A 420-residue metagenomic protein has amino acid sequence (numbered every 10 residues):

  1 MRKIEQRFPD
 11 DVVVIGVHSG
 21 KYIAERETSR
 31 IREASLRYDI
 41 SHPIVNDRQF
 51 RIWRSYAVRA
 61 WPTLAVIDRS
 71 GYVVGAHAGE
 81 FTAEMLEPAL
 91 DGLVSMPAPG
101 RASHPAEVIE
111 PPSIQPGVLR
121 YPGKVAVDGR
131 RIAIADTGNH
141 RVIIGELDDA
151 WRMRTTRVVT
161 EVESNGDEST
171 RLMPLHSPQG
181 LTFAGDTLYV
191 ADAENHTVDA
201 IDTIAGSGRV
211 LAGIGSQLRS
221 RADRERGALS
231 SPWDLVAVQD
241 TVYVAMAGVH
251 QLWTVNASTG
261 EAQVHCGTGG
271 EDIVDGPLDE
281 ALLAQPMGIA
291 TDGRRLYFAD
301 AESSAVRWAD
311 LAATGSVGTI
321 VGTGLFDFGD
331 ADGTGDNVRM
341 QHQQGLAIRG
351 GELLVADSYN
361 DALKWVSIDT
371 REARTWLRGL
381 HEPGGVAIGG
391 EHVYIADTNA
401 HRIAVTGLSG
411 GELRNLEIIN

Functional and structural regions predicted by a protein language model:
M1-R37, R48-I52: Structural microenvironment flanking redox-active thiols in thiol-disulfide oxidoreductases
I31-I67: Short, internal strand/loop/helix patches that form the active-site neighborhood or redox-interaction surface
D68-K124: Thiol-/selenol-based redox modules, centered on thioredoxin-like and closely related oxidoreductase domains
S103-G123, D148-Q179, S207-W233, E261-Q285 (+5 more regions): Gly/Pro-rich loop segments of beta-rich domains
S113-I143: Beta-strand-rich domains and repeat architectures in extracellular enzymes and scaffolds, especially beta-propellers
K124-V127, G180-T182, D234-V236, G288-A290 (+2 more regions): Conserved beta-strand position repeated across blades of beta-propeller domains
G129-R130, G185-D186, Q239-D240, G293-R294 (+2 more regions): Short coil/turn segments that connect the beta-strands within blades of beta-propeller domains
I134-G138, V190-E194, V244-G248, F298-E302 (+2 more regions): Conserved beta-strand positions in repeat-built beta-propeller and related beta-rich domains
